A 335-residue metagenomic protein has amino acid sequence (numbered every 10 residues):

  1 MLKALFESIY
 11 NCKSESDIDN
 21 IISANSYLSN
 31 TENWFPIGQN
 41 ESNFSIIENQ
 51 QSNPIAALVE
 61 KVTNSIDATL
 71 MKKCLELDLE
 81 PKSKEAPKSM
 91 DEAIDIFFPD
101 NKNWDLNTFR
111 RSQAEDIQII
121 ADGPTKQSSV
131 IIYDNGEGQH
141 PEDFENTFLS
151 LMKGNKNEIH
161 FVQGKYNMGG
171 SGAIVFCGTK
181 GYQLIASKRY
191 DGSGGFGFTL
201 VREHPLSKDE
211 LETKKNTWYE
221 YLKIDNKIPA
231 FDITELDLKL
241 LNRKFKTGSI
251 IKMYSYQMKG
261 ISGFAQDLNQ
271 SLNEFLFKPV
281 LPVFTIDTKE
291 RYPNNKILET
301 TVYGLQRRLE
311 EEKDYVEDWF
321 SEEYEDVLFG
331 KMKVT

Functional and structural regions predicted by a protein language model:
M1-I117, E142-L149: Bergerat-fold GHKL ATPase/HATPase_c domain
L2, F6, K227-N242, P293-T335: GHKL/Histidine-kinase-like ATPase module
S83-R111, L200-T234, L309-E312, V316 (+1 more regions): Charged, glycine/proline-rich intrinsically disordered loops and linkers
D134: Acidic ATP/Mg2+-coordinating residue in the GHKL
E137-G138: Glycine-rich G1-box
T147-V162: Bergerat-fold ATP-binding/catalytic subdomain of histidine kinases
H160-V302: GHKL-type ATPase core
